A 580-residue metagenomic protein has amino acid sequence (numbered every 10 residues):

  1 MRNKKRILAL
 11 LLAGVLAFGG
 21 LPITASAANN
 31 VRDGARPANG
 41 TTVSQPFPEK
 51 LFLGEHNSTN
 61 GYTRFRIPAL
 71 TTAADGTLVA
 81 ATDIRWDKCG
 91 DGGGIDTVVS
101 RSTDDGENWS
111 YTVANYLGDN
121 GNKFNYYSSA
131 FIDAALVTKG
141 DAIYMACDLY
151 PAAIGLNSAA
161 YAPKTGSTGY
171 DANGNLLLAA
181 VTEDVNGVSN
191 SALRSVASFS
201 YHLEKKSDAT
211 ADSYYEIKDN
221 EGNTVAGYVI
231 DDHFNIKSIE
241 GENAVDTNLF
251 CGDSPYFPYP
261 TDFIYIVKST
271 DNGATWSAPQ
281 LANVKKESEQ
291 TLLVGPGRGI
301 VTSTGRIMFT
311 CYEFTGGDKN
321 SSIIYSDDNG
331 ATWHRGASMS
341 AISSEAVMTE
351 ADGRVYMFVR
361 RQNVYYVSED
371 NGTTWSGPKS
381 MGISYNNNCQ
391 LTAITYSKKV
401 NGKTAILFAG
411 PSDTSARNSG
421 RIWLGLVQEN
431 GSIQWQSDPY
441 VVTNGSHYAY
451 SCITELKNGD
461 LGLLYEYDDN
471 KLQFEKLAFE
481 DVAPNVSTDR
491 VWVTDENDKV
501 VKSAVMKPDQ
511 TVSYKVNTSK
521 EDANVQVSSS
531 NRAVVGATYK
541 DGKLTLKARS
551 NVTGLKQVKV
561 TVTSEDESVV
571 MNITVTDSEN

Functional and structural regions predicted by a protein language model:
L11-G19: Bacterial N-terminal signal peptides
F18-D33: Sec-dependent signal peptide cleavage junction
V31-D489: Asp-box/BNR beta-propeller blade signature and adjacent active/binding-site loops in extracellular glycan-interacting
T488-N524: Solvent-exposed, low-complexity, repeat-rich "mucin-like" stalks and linkers
D522-A537: Short, solvent-exposed loop/linker segments at beta-strand-coil boundaries, enriched for Pro/Gly and Ser/Thr
K543-L555, K559: Extracellular/luminal low-complexity segments enriched in Ser/Thr/Pro
V562-S564: Conserved structural position at the C-terminal beta-strand of extracellular beta-sandwich adhesion modules
E567-S578: C-terminal edge beta-strand
